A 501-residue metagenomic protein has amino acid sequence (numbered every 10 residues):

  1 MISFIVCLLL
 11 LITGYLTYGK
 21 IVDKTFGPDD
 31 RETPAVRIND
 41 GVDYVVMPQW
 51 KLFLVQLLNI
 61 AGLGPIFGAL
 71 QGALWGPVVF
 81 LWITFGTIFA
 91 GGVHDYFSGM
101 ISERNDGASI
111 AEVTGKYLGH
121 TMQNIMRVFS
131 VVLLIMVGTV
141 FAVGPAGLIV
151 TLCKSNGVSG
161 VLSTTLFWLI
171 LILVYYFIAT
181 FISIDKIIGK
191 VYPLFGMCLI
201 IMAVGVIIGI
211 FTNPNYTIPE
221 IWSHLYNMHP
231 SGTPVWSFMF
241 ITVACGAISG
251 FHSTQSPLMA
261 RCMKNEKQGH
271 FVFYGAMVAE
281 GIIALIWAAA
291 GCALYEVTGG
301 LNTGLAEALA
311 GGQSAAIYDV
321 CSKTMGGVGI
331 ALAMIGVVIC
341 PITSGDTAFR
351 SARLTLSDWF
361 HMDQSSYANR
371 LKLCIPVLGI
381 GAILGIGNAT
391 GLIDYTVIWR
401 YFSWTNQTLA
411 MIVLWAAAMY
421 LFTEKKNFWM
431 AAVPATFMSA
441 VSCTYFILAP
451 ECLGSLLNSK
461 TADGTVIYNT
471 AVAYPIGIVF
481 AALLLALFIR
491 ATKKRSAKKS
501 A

Functional and structural regions predicted by a protein language model:
I2-G19, G72-S102, A111, G329-I330 (+1 more regions): Extracellular loop-to-transmembrane helix junctions
L9-G27, F129, P145-I149, T165-T212 (+2 more regions): Membrane-interface loop-to-helix entry segments
L10-I66, N265-Q268: Membrane-interface "cap" regions at the ends of multi-pass membrane proteins
L10-L11, Y15, Q56, A90-D106 (+5 more regions): Helix-loop-helix module between adjacent transmembrane segments
M47-G64, I207-N215, H224-W287, L332-S344: Hydrophobic, membrane-embedded alpha-helices of multi-pass small-molecule transporters
G99, G209-I221, G275-D319, I386-I393: Extracellular/periplasmic helix-exit of transmembrane alpha-helices
Q123-R127, L162-I170, G275-L285, C292 (+6 more regions): Loop-to-transmembrane helix boundary motifs in multi-pass membrane proteins
G138-N156, T165-W168, T180, L199-N227 (+2 more regions): Hydrophobic alpha-helical segments and their helix-loop junctions in multi-pass secondary transporters
